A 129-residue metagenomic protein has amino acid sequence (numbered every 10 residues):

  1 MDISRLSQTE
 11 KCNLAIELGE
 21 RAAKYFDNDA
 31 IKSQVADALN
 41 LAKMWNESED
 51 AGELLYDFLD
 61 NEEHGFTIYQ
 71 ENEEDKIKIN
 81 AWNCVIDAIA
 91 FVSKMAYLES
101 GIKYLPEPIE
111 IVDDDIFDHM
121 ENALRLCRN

Functional and structural regions predicted by a protein language model:
D2-N129: Structured binding/interaction patches within domain cores
